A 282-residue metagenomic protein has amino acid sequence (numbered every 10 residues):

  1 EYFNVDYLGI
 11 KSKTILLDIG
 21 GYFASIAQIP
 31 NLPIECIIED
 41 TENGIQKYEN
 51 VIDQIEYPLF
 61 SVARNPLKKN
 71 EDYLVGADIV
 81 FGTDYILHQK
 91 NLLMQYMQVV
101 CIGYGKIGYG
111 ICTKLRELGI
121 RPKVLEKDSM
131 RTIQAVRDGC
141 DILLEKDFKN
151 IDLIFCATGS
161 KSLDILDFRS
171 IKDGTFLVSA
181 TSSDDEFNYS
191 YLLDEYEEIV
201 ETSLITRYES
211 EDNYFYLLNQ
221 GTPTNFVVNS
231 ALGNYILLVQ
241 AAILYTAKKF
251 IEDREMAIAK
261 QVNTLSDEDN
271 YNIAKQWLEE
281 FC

Functional and structural regions predicted by a protein language model:
E1-M97: Glycine/serine-rich phosphate-binding loop and adjoining beta1-alpha1 elements at the start of nucleotide-handling
F3-D6, R137-I151: Short acidic low-complexity segments
G9-I10, K146-N150, F168-K172: A short, aliphatic-rich alpha-helical micro-motif
I15-G20, N31-N43, R169-E209, F215-Y216: ADP-ribose/adenylate-binding Rossmann-like module
L17, I154-F155: N-terminal Rossmann-like NAD(P) cofactor-binding module of classical short-chain dehydrogenase/reductase
Y57-N91, E186-C282: Adenosine-phosphate binding glycine-rich loop
K69, I102, E117-D138: NAD(P)-binding Rossmann-fold cofactor-contacting core
N91-R116, P122-K123: Glycine-rich adenosine-cofactor-binding loop
